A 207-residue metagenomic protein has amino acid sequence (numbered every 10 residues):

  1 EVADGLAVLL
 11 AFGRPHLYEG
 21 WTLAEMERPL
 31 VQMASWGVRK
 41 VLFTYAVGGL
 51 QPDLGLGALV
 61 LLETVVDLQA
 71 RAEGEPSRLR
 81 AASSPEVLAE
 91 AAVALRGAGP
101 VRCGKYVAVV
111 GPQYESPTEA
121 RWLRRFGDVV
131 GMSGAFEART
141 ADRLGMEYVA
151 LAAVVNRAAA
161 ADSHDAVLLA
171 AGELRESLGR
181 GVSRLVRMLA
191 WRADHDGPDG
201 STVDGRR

Functional and structural regions predicted by a protein language model:
E1-L79: Metabolite-binding pocket within alpha/beta catalytic cores that recognizes anionic/polar moieties
L10-F12, V41-Y45, L61, V101-V107 (+2 more regions): General beta-strand structural signal in soluble alpha/beta enzymes
L17-T22, V107-V110, G127: Short, flexible loop segments at the rims of nucleotide/cofactor-binding pockets, characterized by
A34-G37, R124, D142: Non-catalytic positions within long, well-ordered alpha-helices that form the structural scaffold/packing of enzyme
R39, D128, E147: Short acidic/polar active-site loop segments enriched in Thr and Asp
A81-R125: Active-site rim beta-loop-alpha module in soluble metabolic enzymes
M132-A170: Zn-dependent metallopeptidase/amidohydrolase metal-coordination segment
A158-R207: His/Asp/Glu-rich mid-to-C-terminal helical/loop segments that flank catalytic regions of hydrolases
